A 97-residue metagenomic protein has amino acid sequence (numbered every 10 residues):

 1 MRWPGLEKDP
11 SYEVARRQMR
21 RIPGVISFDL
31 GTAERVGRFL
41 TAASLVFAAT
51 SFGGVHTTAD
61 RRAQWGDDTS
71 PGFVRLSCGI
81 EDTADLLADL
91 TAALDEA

Functional and structural regions predicted by a protein language model:
M1-A43, D60-D67: Conserved small-domain helix->loop->beta segment predominantly found in fold-type I
R2-G5, S51-V55: Short catalytic/ligand-gating loop segments at beta-alpha or beta-beta junctions within enzyme catalytic domains
S11, A15, F52, T83-L86: Bulky hydrophobic/aromatic packing residues
M19, A48-A49, D67, V74: Short, flexible coil/turn micro-motifs enriched in small/turn-prone residues
R21, G31, A48-A49, V55 (+2 more regions): N-proximal accessory regions
I22-G24, G53-V55, S70-G72: A generic structural signal for well-ordered coil/turn residues at beta-strand boundaries that shape enzyme active-site
T41-G54, A93-A97: A common structural junction motif
T57-A97: PLP-dependent enzyme catalytic core of the Aspartate aminotransferase-like
